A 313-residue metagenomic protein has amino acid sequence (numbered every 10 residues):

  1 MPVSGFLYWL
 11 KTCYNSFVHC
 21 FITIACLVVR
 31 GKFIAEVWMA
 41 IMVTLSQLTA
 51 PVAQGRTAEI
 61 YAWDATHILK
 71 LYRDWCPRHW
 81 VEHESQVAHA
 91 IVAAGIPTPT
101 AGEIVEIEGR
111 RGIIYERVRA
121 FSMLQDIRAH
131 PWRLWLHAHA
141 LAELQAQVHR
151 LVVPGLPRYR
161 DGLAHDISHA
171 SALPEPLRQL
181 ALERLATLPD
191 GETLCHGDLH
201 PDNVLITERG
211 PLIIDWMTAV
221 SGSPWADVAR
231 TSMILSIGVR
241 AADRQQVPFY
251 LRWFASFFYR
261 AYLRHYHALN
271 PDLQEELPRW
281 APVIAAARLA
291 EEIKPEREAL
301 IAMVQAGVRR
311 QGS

Functional and structural regions predicted by a protein language model:
A40, R150-G197, T207-E208, L212: An alpha-helical support segment within catalytic cores of ATP-dependent transferases
T49-L156, P189: ATP-binding pocket architecture of kinase catalytic cores
H200-P201: Catalytic phosphate/metal-binding cores of nucleic-acid and nucleotide-processing enzymes, i.e., regions that mediate
G210-W253: Active-site Asp-x-Gly
L235-S236, A242-S313: Helix-rich C-terminal or lid/interface subdomains of diverse kinases
